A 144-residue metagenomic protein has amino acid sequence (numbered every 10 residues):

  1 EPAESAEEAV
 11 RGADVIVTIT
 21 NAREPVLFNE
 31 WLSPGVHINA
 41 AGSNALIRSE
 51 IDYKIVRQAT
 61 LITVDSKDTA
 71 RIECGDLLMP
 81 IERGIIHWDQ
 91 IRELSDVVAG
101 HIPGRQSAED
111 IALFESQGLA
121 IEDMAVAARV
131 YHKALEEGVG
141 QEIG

Functional and structural regions predicted by a protein language model:
E1-A3: Conserved nucleotide-cofactor-binding alpha/beta core module
E7-E8, G12-V15, A22-H37, S49-Y53: Rossmann-fold NAD(P) dinucleotide-binding segment
G12, Q58-A59, E137: Structured helix-beta-strand junction loops
D14, D65, D123: Acidic active-site catalytic centers that drive phospho-/nucleotidyl reactions and related ester hydrolyses
R23-P25, N44-A45, A70, A120: Glycine-rich nucleotide phosphate-binding loop and flanking beta-alpha elements of Rossmann-like dinucleotide-binding
W31-V36, A41-P103: Rossmann-fold NAD(P)-binding glycine/threonine-rich loop
I85-G144: NAD(P)-dependent dehydrogenase/reductase Rossmann-like domain
